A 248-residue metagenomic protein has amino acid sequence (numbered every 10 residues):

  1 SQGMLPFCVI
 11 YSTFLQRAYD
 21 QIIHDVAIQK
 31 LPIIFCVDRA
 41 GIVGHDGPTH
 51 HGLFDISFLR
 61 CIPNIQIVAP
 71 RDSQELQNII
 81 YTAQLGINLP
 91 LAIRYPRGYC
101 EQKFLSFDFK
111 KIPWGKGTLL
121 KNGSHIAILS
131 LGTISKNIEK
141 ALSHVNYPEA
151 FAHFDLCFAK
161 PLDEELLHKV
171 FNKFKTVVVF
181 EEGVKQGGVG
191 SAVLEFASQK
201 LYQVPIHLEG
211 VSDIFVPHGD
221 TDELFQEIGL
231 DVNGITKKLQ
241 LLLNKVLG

Functional and structural regions predicted by a protein language model:
S1-N88, Y99: Thiamine diphosphate
L15-Q16, I28-C36, I42-G52, L85-G248: Thiamine diphosphate
